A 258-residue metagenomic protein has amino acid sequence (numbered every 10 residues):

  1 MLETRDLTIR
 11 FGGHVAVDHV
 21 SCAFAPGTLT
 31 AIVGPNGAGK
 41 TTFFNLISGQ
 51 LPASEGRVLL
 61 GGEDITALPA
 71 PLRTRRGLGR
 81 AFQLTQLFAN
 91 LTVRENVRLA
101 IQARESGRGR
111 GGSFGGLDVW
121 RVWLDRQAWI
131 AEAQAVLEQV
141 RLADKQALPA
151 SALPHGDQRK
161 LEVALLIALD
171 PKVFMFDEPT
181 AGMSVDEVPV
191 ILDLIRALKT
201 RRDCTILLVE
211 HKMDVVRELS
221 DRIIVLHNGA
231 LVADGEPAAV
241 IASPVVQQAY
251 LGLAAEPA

Functional and structural regions predicted by a protein language model:
M1-A258: Glycine-rich phosphate-binding loops of nucleotide-dependent enzymes
